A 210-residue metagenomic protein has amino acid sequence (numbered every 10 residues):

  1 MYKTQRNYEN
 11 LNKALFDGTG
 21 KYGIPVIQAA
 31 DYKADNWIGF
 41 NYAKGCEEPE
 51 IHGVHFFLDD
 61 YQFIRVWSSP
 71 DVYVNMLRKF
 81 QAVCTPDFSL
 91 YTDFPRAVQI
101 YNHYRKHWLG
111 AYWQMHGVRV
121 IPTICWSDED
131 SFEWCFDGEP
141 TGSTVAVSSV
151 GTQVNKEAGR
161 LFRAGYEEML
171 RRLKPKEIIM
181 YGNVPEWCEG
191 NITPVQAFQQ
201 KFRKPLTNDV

Functional and structural regions predicted by a protein language model:
M1-T92, W108: SEC14/CRAL-TRIO lipid-binding/transfer domains and related phosphoinositide-recognition modules that form deep
N41-E48, V66-T207: Eukaryote-skewed repeat-based solenoidal scaffolds used as protein-protein interaction platforms, primarily
V210: Internal alpha/beta domain cores that form substrate/cofactor-binding pockets in large enzymes and binding proteins
